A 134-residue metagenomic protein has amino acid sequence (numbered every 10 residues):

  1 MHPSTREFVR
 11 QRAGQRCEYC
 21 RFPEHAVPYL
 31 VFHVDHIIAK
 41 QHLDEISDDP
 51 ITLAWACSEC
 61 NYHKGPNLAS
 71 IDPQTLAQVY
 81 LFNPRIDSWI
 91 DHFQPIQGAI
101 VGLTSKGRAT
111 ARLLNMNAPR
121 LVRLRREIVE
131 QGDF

Functional and structural regions predicted by a protein language model:
M1-T5, V34-L43: Short Cys/His-rich Zn2+-coordinating modules
P3-F8, P23-V27, S47-T52, Y62-F134: Extended charged
R12, R16-H25: Betabetaalpha-Me/HNH-type nuclease active-site subdomain
G14-R16, P50-A54: Residues immediately within or flanking Cys/His clusters that coordinate Zn2+ in small zinc-binding modules
Q15, D35, G98-A99: Beta-strand-connecting loop/turn residues
R21-E24, I38, S58-N61: Cys/His-coordinated zinc-binding microdomains
P28-V34: Primarily the HKD phosphodiesterase
Q41, A54-C57: Functional cleft and adjacent loop/helix regions within the main domain that mediate ligand binding or catalysis
